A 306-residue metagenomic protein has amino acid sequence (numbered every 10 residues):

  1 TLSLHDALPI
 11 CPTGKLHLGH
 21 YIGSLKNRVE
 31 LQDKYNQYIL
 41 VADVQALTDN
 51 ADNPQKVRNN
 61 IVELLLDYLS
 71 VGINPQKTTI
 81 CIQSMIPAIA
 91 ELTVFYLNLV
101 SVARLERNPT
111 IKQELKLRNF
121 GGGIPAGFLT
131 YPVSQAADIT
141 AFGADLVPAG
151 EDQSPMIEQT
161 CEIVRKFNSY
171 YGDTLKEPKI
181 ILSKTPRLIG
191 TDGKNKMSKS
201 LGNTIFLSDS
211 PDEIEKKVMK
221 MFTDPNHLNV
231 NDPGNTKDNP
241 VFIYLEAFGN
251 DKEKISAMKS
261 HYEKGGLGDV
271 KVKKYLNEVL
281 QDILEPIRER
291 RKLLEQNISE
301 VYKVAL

Functional and structural regions predicted by a protein language model:
T1-L2, D6-L8: Short, small-residue-biased leader/transition segments that mark boundaries at the very start of proteins
I10-K15: Short polar catalytic/cofactor-binding loops
H17, D138, Y244: Residue-level signature of catalytic and energy-coupling elements of molecular machines, predominantly ATP/GTP-dependent
L18-L40: Histidine-anchored nucleotide/phosphate-binding helix
H20, C161-L306: Conserved nucleotide- and phosphate/pyrophosphate-binding catalytic cores in adenylate/nucleotidyl-handling enzymes
A46-A51: A short acidic, helix-capping loop that chelates divalent metal ions and anchors anionic groups
D52-K56, Y262: Short glycine-enriched, charge-decorated loop/helix-capping segments at active-site entrances that position
Q55-G193: Divalent-metal (Mg2+/Mn2+/Ca2+)-assisted nucleotide/phosphate chemistry catalytic cores
